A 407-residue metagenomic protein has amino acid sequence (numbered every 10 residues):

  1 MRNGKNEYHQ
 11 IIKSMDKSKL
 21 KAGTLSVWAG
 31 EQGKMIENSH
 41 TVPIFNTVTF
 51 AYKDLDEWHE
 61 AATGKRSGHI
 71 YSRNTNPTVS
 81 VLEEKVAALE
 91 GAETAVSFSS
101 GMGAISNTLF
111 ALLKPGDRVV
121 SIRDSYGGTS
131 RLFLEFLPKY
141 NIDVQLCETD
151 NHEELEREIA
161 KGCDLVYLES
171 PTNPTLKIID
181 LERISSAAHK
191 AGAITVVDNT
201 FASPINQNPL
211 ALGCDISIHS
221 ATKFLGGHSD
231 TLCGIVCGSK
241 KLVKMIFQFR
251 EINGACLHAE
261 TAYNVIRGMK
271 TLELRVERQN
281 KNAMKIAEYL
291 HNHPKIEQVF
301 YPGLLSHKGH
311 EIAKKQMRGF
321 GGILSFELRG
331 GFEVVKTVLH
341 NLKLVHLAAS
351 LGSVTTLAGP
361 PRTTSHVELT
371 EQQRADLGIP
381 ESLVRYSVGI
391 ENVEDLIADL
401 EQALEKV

Functional and structural regions predicted by a protein language model:
M1-H9, K13, L134-E135, D143-Q145 (+3 more regions): PLP-dependent enzyme catalytic core of the Aspartate aminotransferase-like
R2-N76, E84: N-terminal "arm"/small-domain region of PLP-dependent enzymes with the aminotransferase-like
I12-K17, S26-M35, T94-K295, F300 (+1 more regions): Conserved PLP-enzyme active-site core in the AAT-like
E31-G33, N46-Y52, F201, K223 (+7 more regions): Glycine-rich beta-alpha junction loops
D54-G103, G128-E135: Conserved N-terminal alpha-helix of the aminotransferase class I/II PLP-enzyme fold
S67, E93, L232, T261 (+3 more regions): Short amphipathic alpha-helical segments
L89, L290-P294, L342: Acidic-histidine catalytic/liganding microenvironments
I296-V384, V388: Conserved C-terminal alpha-helix-loop-beta "cap" of PLP-dependent enzymes that closes/shapes the active-site mouth
